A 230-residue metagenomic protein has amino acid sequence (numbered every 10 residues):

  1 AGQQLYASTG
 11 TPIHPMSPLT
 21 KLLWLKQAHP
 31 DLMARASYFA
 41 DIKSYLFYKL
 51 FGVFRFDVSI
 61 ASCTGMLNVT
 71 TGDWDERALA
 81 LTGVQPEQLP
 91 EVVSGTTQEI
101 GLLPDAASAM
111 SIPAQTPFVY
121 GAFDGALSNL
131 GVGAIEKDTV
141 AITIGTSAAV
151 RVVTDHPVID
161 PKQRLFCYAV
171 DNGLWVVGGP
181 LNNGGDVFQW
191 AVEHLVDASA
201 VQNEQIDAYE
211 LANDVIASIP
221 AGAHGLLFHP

Functional and structural regions predicted by a protein language model:
G2-G10, H14, T20-R55, I60 (+2 more regions): Active-site core segments that coordinate phosphate-bearing ligands/cofactors across diverse enzyme families
T70, G95-L102: Short beta-strand to alpha-helix junction loop
G83-S94: A conserved helix-loop-beta module that forms one wall/lid of the active-site cleft in ATP-utilizing catalytic domains
